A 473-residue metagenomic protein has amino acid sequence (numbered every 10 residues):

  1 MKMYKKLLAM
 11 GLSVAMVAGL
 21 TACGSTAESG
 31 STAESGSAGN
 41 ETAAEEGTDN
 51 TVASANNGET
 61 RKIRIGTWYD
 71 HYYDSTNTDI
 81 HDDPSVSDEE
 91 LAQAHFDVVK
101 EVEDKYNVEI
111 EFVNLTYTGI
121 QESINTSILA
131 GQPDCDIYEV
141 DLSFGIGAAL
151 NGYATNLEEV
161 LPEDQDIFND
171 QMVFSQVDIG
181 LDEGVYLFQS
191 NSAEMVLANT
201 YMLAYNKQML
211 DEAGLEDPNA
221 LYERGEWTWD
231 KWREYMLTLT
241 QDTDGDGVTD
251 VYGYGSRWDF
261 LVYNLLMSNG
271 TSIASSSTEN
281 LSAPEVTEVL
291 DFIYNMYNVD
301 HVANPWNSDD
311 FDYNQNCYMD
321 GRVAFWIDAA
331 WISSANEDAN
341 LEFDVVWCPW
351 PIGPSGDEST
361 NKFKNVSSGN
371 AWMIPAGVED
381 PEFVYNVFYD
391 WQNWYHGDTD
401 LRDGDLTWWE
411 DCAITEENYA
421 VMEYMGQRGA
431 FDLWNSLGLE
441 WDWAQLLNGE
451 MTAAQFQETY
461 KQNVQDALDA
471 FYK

Functional and structural regions predicted by a protein language model:
A9, L20-N151, D398-T399, E450-K473: Conserved N-terminal structural module of periplasmic/extracytoplasmic solute-binding proteins
E46-R61, T116-T118, L142-T200, D230: Hinge/lid segment of periplasmic solute-binding proteins
L115-S123, G225-K231, P305-M319: Short helix-initiation/N-cap motifs at beta->coil->alpha
Q132-Y138, D182-L203, D211, G225-E279: Extracytoplasmic/periplasmic solute-binding protein
E158-Q171, L221-R224, D244, T271-E288 (+1 more regions): Short, solvent-exposed loop/beta-turn-alpha elements that line the ligand-binding surface or hinge of extracytoplasmic
R233-L237, S275-S308: Glycine-centered hinge/linker elements that transmit conformational signals in sensory and ligand-binding systems
D338-G404: Extracytoplasmic/periplasmic substrate-recognition and gating elements
A376-Y385, N393-K473: Conserved C-terminal helix/tail region of periplasmic/extracytoplasmic solute-binding proteins
